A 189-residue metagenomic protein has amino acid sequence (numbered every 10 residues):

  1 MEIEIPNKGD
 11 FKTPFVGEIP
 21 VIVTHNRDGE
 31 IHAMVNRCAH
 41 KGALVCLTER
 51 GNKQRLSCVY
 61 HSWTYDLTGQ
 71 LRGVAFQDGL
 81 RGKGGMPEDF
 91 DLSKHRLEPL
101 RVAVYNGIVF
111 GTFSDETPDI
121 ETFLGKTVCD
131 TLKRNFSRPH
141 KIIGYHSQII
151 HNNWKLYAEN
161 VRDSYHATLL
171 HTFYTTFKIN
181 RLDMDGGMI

Functional and structural regions predicted by a protein language model:
M1-I3: Extracytoplasmic c-type cytochrome modules immediately beyond a signal peptide or single-pass transmembrane anchor
I5-D115, T122, K126: Rieske [2Fe-2S] iron-sulfur-binding domain
L100-V104, I108-I189: C-terminal catalytic domain of Rieske-type non-heme iron oxygenases
